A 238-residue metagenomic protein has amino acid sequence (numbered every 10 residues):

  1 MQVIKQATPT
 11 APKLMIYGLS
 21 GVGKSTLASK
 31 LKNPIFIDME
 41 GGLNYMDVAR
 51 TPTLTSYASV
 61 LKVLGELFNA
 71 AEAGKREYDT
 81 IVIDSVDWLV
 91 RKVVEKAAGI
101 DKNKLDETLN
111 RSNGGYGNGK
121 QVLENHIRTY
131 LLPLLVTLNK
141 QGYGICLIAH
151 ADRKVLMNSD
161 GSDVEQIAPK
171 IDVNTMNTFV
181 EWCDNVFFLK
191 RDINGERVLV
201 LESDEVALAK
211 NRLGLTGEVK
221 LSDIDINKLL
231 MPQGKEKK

Functional and structural regions predicted by a protein language model:
M1-V3, K237-K238: Intrinsically disordered, low-complexity linkers and terminal tails enriched in Pro/Gly and often acidic or mixed-charge
Q2-V94: Conserved P-loop
S25-A28, T137, T178-F179: Hydrophobic/aromatic ligand-binding patch that stacks against planar heteroaromatic rings of cofactors or nucleotides
P34-F36, I145, V186-F188: Short, well-ordered beta-strand core segments
L54-L64, K75, T80, G117-L132 (+1 more regions): Amphipathic alpha-helical transducer elements in NTP-driven molecular machines
V82, C146-H150, F188-L189: Short, conserved beta-strand edge motifs with alternating hydrophobic and charged residues
W88-T175: P-loop NTPase motor core
R153-K238: Conserved GTP-binding G-domain of TRAFAC-class P-loop NTPases and closely related GTPase folds
